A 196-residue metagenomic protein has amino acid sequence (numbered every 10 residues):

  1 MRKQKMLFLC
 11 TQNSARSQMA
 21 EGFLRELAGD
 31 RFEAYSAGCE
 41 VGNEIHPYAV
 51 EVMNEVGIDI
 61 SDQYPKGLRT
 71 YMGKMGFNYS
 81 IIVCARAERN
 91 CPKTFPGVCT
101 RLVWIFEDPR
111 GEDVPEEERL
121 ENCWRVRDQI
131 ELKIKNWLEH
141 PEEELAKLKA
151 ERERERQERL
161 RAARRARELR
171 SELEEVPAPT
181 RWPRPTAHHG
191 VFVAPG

Functional and structural regions predicted by a protein language model:
M1-Y71: Conserved active-site segments centered on acidic
S14, A85-E88: Short glycine-rich anion-binding loops that position phosphate/pyrophosphate groups of nucleotides and phosphorylated
K74-M75: A short, aliphatic-rich alpha-helical micro-motif
N78: Conserved acidic residues
I82-V83, V103: Redox-cofactor binding/interface segments in oxidoreductases and associated redox assembly factors
N90-R156: Phosphate-binding/catalytic loops
A150-E175: Long, low-complexity, compositionally biased polyampholytic IDRs enriched for Lys/Glu and Gln/Arg
E174-G196: Long, low-complexity, intrinsically disordered segments
